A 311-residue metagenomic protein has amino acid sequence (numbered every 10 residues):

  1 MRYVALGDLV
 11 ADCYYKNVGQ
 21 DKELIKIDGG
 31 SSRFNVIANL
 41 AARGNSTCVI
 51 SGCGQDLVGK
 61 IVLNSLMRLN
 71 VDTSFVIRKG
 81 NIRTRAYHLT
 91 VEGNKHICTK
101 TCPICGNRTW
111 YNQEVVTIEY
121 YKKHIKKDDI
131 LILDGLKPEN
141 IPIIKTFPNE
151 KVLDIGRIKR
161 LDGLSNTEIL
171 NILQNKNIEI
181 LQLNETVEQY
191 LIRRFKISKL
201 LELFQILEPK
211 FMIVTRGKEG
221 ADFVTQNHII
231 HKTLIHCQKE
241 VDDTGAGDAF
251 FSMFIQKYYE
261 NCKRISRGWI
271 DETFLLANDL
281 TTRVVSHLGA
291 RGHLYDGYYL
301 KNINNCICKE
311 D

Functional and structural regions predicted by a protein language model:
M1-Q20: Positively charged, low-complexity intrinsically disordered leader regions
R2-V4, D129-I130, I180, F211: Structural motif
Y3, S46-T47, T73, E150-K151 (+1 more regions): Hydrophobic anchor at the start of a short beta-strand that flanks the dinucleotide cofactor-binding loop
V4, R193-D311: Conserved phosphate-binding/catalytic region of the ribokinase-like
G7-L9, L136, R157, A249: Active-site metal-binding loops of divalent metal-dependent hydrolases
G19-A38: Short catalytic helix/loop segments, enriched in acidic residues and glycine and frequently bearing histidine
G19-E23, N45-I130, L300-D311: Conserved N-terminal subdomain of the carbohydrate kinase-like
I130-E202, G220: Conserved beta-alpha-beta core of the PfkB/ribokinase-like small-molecule kinase fold
